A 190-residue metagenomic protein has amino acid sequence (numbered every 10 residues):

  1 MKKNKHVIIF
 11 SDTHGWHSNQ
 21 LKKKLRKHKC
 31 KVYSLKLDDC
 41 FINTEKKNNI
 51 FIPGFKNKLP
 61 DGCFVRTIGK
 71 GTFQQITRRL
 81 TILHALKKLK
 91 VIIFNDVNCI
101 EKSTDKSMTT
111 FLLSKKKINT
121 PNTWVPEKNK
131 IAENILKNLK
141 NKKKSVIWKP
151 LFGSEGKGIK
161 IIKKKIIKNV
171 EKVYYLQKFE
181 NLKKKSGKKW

Functional and structural regions predicted by a protein language model:
K2-I8: Extreme N-terminal starter segment of soluble prokaryotic enzymes
D12-N122: Conserved N-proximal alpha/beta basic substrate-recognition cap immediately N-terminal to, or forming the N-lobe
H17-N19, A132-E133, K185: Short, well-ordered alpha-helical microsegments
I68, K128, L151: Flexible loop residues that form catalytic and substrate-binding hotspots at small-molecule/glycan-binding clefts
I93-F94, P121, I147, Y175-Q177: Structural detector of well-ordered beta-strand residues that form the stable sheet scaffold of enzyme domains
K116-K144: Rossmann-like NAD(P)H-binding beta-loop-alpha module
F152-W190: Phosphate-binding site of ATP-dependent enzymes
